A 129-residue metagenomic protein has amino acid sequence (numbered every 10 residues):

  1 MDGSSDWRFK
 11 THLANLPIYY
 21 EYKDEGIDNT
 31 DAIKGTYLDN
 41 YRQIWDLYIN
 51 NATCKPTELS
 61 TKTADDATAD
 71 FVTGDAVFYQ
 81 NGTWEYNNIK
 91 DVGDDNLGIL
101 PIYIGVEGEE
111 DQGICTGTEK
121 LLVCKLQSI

Functional and structural regions predicted by a protein language model:
M1-T30, A76: Extracytoplasmic/periplasmic solute-binding protein
S5, F9-H12, Y37-Y48, A67 (+1 more regions): Stable alpha-helical elements in mature extracytoplasmic
P17-Y20, Y48-P56, D75, I89-G93: Sec/Tat-exported extracytoplasmic proteins
N29-T61: Glycine-centered hinge/linker elements that transmit conformational signals in sensory and ligand-binding systems
T53, D91-I129: Extracytoplasmic/periplasmic substrate-recognition and gating elements
E58-V72: Short helix-initiation/N-cap motifs at beta->coil->alpha
A64, N81-Y86, T118: Beta->alpha turn/N-cap motifs
T73-N81, D95: Alpha-to-beta junction loops
